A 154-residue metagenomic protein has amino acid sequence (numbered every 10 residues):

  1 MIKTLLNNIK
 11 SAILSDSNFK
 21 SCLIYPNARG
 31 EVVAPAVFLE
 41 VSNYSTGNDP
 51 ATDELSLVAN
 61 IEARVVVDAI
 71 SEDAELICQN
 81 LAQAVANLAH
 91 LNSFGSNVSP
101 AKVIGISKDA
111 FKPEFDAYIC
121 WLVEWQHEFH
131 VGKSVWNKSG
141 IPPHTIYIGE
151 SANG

Functional and structural regions predicted by a protein language model:
M1-R29, Y44-G154: Charged, amphipathic alpha-helical segments and their flanking helix caps
V33-N43: A short, hydrophobic beta-strand-centered structural micro-motif
